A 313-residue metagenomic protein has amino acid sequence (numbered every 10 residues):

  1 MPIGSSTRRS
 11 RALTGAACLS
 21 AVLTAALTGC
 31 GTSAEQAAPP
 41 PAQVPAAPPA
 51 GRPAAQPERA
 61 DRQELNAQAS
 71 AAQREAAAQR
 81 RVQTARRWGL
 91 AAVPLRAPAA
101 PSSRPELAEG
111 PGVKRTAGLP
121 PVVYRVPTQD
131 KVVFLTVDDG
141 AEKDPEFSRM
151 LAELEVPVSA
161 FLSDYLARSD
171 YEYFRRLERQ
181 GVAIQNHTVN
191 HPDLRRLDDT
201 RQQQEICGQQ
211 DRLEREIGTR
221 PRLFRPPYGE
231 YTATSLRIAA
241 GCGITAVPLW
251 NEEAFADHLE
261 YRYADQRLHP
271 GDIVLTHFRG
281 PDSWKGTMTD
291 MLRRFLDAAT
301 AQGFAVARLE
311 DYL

Functional and structural regions predicted by a protein language model:
M1-T28: Sec-dependent bacterial lipoprotein signal peptides
C18, T28-Y124: N-terminal low-complexity, Pro/Thr-rich disordered segments that flank secretion/membrane-targeting signals
P45, A152, P157, A183 (+2 more regions): CE4/NodB-like, metal-dependent polysaccharide N-deacetylase domain that modifies extracellular/periplasmic N-acetylated
P94-N186, N190-D193, R212: Active-site beta->alpha N-cap acidic-glycine motif
G118-T128, R168-S169, G286-L313: C-terminal domain-boundary segment and adjacent tail
V133-V137, V158-L162, A183-N186, R222-R225 (+3 more regions): Structural recognition of the beta-strand scaffold that forms the well-ordered cores of secreted hydrolase catalytic
G140-K143, L162-D170, D193-T200, R225-Y231 (+2 more regions): Acidic-and-aromatic substrate-binding clefts and catalytic sites of carbohydrate-active enzymes
E230-R267, F304-D311: His/Asp/Glu-enriched short active-site or ligand-binding loop at hydrolase and phosphoryl-transfer sites
